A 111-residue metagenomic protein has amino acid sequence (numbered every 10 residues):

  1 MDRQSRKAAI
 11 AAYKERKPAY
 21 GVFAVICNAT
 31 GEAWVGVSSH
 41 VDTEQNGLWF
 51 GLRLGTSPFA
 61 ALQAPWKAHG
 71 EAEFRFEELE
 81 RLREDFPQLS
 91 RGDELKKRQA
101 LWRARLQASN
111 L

Functional and structural regions predicted by a protein language model:
D2-L111: Structure-specific nucleic-acid interaction/processing domains
